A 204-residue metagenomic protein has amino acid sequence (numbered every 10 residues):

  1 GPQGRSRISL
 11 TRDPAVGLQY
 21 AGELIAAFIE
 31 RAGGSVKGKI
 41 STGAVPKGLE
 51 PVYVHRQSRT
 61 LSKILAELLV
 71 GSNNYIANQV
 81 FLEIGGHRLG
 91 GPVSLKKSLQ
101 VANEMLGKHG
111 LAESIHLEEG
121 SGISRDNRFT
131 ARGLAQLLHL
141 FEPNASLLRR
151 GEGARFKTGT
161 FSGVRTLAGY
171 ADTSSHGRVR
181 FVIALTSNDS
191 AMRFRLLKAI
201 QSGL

Functional and structural regions predicted by a protein language model:
G1-N144: A small/polar active-site loop signature that marks catalytic segments
V101-E104, L111-L204: C-terminal soluble interaction/assembly domains
